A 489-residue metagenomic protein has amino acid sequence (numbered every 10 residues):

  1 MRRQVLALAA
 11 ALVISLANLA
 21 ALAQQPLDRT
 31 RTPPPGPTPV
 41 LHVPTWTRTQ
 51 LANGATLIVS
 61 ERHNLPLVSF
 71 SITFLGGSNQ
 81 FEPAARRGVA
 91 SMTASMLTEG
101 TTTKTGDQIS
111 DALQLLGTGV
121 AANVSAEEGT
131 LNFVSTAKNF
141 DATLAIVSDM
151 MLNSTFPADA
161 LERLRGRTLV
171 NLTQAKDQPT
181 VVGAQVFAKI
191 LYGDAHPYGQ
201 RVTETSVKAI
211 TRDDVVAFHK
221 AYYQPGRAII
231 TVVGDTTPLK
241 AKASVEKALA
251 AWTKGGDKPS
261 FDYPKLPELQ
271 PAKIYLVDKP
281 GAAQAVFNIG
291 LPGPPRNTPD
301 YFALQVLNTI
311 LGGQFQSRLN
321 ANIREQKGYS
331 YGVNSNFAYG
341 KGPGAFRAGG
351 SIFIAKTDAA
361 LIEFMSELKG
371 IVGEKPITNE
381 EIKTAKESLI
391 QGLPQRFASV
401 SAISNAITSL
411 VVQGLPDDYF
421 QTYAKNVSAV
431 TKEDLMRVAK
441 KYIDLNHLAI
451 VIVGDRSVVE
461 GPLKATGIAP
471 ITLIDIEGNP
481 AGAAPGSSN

Functional and structural regions predicted by a protein language model:
M1-Q4: Positively charged n-region of N-terminal signal peptides that target proteins for export
L6-A20: Hydrophobic helical h-region of N-terminal Sec-dependent signal peptides in bacterial secretory/periplasmic proteins
Q25-P34, Y198-Q200, I229-P295, I452-N489: An aromatic/glycine/proline-enriched structural segment found at the starts of mature extracellular/organellar domains
R31-F74: Mature N-terminal segment immediately following signal peptide/propeptide cleavage in secreted/periplasmic
I58-S60, L65-T98, K104-M151, R165 (+10 more regions): M16 family metallopeptidases and their MPP-like homologs
H219: Conserved, carboxylate-rich catalytic/transport cores that coordinate ions
P299-V306, L311, R324, V427 (+4 more regions): PPIase-associated folding chaperone regions across multiple families
